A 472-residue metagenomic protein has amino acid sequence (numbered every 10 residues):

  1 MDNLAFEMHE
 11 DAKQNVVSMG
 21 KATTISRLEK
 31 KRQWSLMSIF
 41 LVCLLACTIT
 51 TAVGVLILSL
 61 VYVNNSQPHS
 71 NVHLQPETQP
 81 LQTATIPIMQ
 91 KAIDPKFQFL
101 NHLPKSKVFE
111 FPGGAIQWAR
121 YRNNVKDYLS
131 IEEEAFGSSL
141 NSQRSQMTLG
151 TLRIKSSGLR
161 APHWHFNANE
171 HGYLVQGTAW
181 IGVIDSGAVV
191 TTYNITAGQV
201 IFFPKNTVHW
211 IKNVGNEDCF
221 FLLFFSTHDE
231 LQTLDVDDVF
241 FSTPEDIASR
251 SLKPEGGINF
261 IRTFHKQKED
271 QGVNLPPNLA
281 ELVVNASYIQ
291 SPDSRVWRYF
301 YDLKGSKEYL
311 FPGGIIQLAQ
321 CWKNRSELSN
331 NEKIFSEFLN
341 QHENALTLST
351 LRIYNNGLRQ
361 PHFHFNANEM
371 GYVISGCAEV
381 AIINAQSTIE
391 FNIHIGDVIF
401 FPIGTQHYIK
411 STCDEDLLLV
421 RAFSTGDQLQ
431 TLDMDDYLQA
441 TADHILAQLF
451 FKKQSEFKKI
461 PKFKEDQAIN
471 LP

Functional and structural regions predicted by a protein language model:
M1-L36, P68-T83: Intrinsically disordered cytoplasmic terminal tails of membrane proteins
F40-L56: Single-pass alpha-helical transmembrane segments
V53-H69: Hydrophobic single-pass membrane-insertion segments
Q82-G150, S251-T350, F451-P472: A short, N-terminal "cap"/entry segment at the start of jelly-roll beta-barrel domains of the cupin/DSBH fold
I154, H171, D185-N206, I353 (+2 more regions): Short acidic-glycine-tyrosine-enriched beta hairpin
L159-A161, W180, Q199-I201, K205-W210 (+4 more regions): Histidine-centered metal-chelating micro-motifs
H165-G187, N355-A385, I395: Glycine- and acidic-residue-biased ligand/ion/polar-headgroup-sensing regions
T196, K205-D235, N368, H394 (+1 more regions): Ligand-binding loop in jelly-roll beta-barrel domains
